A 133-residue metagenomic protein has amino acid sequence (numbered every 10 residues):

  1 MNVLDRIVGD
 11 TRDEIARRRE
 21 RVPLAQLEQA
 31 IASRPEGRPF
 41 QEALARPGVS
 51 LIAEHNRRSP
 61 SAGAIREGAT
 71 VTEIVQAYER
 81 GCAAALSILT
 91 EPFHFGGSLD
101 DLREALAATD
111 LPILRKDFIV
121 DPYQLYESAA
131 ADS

Functional and structural regions predicted by a protein language model:
M1-I113: Conserved N-terminal beta1-alpha1 strand-loop-helix module at the mouth
R115-D117: Short beta-strand elements of ligand-binding domains
V120-D132: Catalytic cores of alpha/beta
